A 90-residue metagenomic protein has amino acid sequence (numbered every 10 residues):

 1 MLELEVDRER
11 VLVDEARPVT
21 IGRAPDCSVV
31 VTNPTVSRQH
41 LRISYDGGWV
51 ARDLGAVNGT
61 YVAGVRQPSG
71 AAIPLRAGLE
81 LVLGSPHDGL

Functional and structural regions predicted by a protein language model:
M1-E3, G48-L54: Short, well-ordered strand-loop elements centered on a beta-strand within folded domains, enriched for acidic residues
M1-T35: N-terminal beta-hairpin/loop module of FHA
E3, R42, E80-V82: Beta-strand secondary-structure signal
V6, V31, Y45, V62-A63 (+1 more regions): Structural motif
D7, R17, C27, Q39 (+3 more regions): Residue-level marker for the onset of beta-strands and adjacent loop->beta junctions in well-ordered domains
D14, I21, R52, Y61-L90: C-terminal boundary/linker segments immediately following FHA domains
V19-T20, C27-S28, S37, V50 (+2 more regions): Short, surface-exposed beta-strand-loop junctions and turns on beta-sheet-rich folds
P25, P34, R38-Q39, I43-S44 (+3 more regions): An N-terminal, helix-rich hydrophobic module
